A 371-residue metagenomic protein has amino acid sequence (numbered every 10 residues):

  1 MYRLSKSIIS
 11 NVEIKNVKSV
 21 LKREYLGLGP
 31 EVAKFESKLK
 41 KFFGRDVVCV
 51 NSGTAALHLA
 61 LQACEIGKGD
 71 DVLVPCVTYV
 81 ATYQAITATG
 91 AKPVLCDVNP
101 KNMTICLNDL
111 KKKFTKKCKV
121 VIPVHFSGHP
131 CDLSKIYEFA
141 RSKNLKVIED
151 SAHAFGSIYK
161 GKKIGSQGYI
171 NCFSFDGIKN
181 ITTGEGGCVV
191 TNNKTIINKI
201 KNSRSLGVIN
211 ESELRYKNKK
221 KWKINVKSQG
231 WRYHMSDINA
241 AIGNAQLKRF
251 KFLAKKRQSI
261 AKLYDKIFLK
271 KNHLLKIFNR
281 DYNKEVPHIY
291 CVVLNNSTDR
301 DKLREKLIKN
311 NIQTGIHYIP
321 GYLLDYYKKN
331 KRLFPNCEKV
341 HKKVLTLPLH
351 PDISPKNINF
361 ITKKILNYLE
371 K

Functional and structural regions predicted by a protein language model:
M1-L26, P30, I224-K227, P348: N-terminal "arm"/small-domain region of PLP-dependent enzymes with the aminotransferase-like
Y25-D71, A85-T89, L95-D97, K162: Phosphate-binding glycine-rich loop
V32-S37, R45, N108, V120-V124 (+3 more regions): PLP-dependent aminotransferase class I/II
V48, L73, V94, K146-I148 (+3 more regions): Structural detector of well-ordered beta-strand residues that form the stable sheet scaffold of enzyme domains
A56, T78, P348: Conserved SAM-binding loop
Q62, I66-S151, I158: PLP-dependent aminotransferase-like
E149-T183, N198, W222-K227: Conserved active-site segment immediately N-terminal to the catalytic lysine that forms the internal aldimine
F173-S174, G187-N192, N244: Short beta-strand-to-turn element immediately C-terminal to the catalytic PLP-Schiff-base lysine in fold type I
